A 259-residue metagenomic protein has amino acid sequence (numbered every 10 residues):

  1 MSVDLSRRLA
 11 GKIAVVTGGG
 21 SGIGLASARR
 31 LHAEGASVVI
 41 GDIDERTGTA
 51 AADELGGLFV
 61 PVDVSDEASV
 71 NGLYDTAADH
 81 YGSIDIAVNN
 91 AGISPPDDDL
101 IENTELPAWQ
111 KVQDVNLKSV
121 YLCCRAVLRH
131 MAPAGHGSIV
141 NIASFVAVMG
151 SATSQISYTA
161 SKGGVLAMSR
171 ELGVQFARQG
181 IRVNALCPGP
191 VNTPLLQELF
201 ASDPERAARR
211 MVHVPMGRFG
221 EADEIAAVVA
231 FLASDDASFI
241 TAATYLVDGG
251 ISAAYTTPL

Functional and structural regions predicted by a protein language model:
S2-S6, D98, A230, T241-L259: Short C-terminal tail/terminal secondary-structure segment of NAD(P)H-dependent dehydrogenase/reductase domains
L5, N103, S154, R178 (+2 more regions): A glycine/serine/threonine-rich, flexible loop-to-helix segment that serves as the NAD(P) cofactor-binding "lid"
D98-I101, E105-Q110, R210: Substrate-binding pocket helix/loop in short-chain dehydrogenase/reductase
C124, S161, S169: Active-site helix of classical SDR
R129, V174-Q175, S238: Alpha-helical segment proximal to the catalytic Tyr-Lys
S144: Residue(s) in the substrate-gating loop at a strand-loop-helix junction that position the organic substrate next
A177, R182, I240-A242: Short, small/polar-rich loop/turn modules that mediate ligand/substrate recognition or access, typified
